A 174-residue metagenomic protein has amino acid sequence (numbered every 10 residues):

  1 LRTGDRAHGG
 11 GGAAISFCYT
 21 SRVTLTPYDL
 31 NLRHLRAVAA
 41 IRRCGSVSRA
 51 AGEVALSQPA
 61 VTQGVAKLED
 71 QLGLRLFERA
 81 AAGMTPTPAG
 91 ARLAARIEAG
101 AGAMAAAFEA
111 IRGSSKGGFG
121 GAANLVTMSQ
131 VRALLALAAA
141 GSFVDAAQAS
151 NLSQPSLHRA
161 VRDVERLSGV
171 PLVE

Functional and structural regions predicted by a protein language model:
L1-L30, A91-A94, A101: Short, intrinsically disordered or compositionally biased N-terminal tails of bacterial proteins
L25-C44, E98, G121-L135, A140 (+1 more regions): Short alpha-helical elements of helix-turn-helix
I41-A55, L137-A147: Short helix-boundary/capping micro-motifs
E69-P86, E165-E174: A short LG(V/I)-centered, amphipathic sequence patch enriched for acidic residue(s) preceding the LG motif
Q71, L93-S115, L167: Alpha-helical linker/hinge and terminal dimerization helices associated with HTH transcriptional regulators
G83-M84, M104-V126, V170: Short helix-loop hinge/linker segments at domain boundaries
